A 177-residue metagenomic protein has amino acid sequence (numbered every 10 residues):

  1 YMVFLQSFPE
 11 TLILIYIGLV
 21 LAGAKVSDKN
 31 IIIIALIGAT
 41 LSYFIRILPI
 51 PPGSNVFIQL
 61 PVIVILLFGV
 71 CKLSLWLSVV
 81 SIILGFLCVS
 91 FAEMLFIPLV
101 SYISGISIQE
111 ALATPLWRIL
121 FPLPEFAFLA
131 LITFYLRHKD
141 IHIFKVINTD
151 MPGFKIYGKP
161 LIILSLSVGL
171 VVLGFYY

Functional and structural regions predicted by a protein language model:
Y1-E10, F121-P122: Hydrophobic transmembrane alpha-helical segments in integral membrane proteins
Y1-F4, A22-I32, I47-S54, G153-I162: Short, amphipathic, aromatic/basic-enriched membrane-interface segments that mark the entry/exit of transmembrane
I15-V26, I65-G158: Juxtamembrane segments at transmembrane-helix boundaries in multi-pass signal-transduction membrane proteins
I31-Q59, S90: A generic, lipid-embedded transmembrane alpha helix
I32-L36, F57-I58, V79, I119-P124 (+1 more regions): Hydrophobic alpha-helical transmembrane segments
F44, V100-S107, L173-Y177: Juxtamembrane "helix-exit" motif on the non-cytosolic side of transmembrane helices
P98, P152-Y177: Hydrophobic transmembrane alpha-helices
